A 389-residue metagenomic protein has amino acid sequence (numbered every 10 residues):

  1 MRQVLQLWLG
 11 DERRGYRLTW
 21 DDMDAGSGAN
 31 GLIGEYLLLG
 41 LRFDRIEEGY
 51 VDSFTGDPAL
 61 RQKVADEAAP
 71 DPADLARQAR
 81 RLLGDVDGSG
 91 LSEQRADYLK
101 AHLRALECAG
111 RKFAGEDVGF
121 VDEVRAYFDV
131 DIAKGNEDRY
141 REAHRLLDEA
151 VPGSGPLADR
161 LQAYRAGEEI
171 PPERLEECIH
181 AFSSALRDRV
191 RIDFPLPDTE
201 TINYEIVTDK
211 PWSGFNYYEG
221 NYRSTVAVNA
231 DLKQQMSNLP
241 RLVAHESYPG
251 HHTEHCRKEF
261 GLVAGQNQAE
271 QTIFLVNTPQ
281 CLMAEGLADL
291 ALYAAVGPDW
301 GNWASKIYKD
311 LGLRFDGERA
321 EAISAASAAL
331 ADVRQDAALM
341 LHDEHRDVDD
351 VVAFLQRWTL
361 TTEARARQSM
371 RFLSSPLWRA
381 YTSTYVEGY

Functional and structural regions predicted by a protein language model:
M1-D22: N-terminal low-complexity segments that are often proline-rich with Ser/Thr-Pro
L18-Y389: N-terminal maturation segment of proteins
